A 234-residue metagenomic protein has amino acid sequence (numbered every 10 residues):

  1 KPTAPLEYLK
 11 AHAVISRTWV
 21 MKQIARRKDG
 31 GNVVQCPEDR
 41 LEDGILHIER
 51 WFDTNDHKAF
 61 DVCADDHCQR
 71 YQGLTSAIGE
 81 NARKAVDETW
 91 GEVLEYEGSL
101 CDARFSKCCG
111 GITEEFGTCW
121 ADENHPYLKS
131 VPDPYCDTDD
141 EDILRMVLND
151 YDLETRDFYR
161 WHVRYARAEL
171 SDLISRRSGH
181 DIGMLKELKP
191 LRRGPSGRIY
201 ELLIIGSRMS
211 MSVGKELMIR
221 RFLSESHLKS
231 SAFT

Functional and structural regions predicted by a protein language model:
K1-T234: Conserved, single-site charged/polar hotspot
